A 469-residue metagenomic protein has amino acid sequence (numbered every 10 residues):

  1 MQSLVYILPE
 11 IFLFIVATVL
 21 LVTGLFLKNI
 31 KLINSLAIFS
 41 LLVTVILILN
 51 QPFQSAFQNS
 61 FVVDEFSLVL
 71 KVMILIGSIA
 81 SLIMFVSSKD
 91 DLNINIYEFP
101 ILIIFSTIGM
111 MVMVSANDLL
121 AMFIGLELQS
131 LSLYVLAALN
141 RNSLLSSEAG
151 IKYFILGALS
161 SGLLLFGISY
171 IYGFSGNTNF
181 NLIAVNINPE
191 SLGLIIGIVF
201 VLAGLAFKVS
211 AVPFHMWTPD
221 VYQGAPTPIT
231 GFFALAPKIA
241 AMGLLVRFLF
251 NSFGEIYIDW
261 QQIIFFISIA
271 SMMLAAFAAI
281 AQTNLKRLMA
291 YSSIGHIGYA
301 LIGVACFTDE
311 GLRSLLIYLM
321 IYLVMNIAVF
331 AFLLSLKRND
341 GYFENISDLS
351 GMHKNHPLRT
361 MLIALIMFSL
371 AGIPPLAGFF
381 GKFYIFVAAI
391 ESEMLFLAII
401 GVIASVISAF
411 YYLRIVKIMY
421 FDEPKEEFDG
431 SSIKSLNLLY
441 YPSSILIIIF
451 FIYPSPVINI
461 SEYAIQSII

Functional and structural regions predicted by a protein language model:
M1-I469: Alpha-helical transmembrane segments of multi-pass membrane proteins predominantly involved in bioenergetics
